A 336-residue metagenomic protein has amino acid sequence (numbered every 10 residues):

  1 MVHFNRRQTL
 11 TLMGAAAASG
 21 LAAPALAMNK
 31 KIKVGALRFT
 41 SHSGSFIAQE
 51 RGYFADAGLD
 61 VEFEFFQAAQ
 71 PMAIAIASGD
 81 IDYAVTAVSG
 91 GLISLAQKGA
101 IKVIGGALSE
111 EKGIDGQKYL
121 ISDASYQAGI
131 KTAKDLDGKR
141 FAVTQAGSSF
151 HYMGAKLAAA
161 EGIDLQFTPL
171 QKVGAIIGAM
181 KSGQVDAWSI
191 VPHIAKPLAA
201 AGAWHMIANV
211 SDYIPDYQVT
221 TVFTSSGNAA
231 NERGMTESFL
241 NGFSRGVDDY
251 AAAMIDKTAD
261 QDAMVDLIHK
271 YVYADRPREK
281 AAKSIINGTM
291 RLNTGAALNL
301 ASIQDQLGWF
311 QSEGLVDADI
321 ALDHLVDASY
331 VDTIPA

Functional and structural regions predicted by a protein language model:
M1-A16: N-terminal secretory signal peptides and thylakoid transit peptides that target proteins across membranes
A22-P24: N-terminal signal peptide c-region/cleavage motif recognized by signal peptidases
A27-I163, F167-L170, A179, D186-P192 (+1 more regions): Short, glycine-/small- and polar/acidic-enriched structural segments that line small-molecule recognition paths
S94-A107, P197-S211: Ligand-binding "clamshell"
S109-K118, W204-N228, E232, T236 (+2 more regions): Periplasmic-binding protein-like
E111-K112, Y126-A128, D212-Y213, T289-L298: Short, solvent-exposed loop/beta-turn-alpha elements that line the ligand-binding surface or hinge of extracytoplasmic
A230-L315: Secondary-structure end/capping motifs
I303-A336: Conserved C-terminal helix/tail region of periplasmic/extracytoplasmic solute-binding proteins
